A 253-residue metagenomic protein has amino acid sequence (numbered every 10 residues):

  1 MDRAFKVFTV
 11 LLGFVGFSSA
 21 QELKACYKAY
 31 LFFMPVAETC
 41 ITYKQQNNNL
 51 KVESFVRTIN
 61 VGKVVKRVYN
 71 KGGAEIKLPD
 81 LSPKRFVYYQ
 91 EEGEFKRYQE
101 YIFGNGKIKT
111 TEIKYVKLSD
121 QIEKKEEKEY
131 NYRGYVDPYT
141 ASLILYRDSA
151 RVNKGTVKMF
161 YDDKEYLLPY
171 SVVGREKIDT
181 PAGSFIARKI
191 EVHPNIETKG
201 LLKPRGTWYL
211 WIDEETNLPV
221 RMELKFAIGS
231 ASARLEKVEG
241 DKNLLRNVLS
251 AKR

Functional and structural regions predicted by a protein language model:
M1, S19-Q21: Absolute protein N-terminus
D2-V10: Sec-dependent signal peptide recognition, specifically the positively charged N-region followed immediately by
F5, V15-G16, L249, R253: Generic low-complexity, intrinsically disordered sequence content enriched in small uncharged/hydrophobic residues
T9-S19: Hydrophobic h-region of N-terminal signal peptides that target proteins for export in Gram-negative bacteria
Q21-N105, S149-R253: Acidic, serine/threonine-rich low-complexity disordered tracts
Q99-Y146: Hydrophobic, well-structured mid-protein blocks that either form specific transmembrane helices
